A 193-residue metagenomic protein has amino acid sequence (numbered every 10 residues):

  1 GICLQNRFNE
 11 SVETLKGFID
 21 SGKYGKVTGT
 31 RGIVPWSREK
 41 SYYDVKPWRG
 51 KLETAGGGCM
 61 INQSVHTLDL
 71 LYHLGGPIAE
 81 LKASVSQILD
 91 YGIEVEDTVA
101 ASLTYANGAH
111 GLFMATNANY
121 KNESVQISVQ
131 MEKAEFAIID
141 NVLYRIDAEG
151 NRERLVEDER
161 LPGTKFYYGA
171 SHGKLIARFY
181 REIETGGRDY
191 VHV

Functional and structural regions predicted by a protein language model:
N6-G92: Predominantly a Rossmann-like dinucleotide-binding segment in NAD(P)-dependent oxidoreductases
V12-T14, E39-V45, I93-E96, V125-Q126 (+3 more regions): Short aromatic-enriched loop/helix-cap "lid" or pocket-rim segments at secondary-structure transitions that line
V27, L155, Y190-H192: Short, hydrophobic secondary-structure boundary micro-motifs
G29-W36, E135-A137, V142-E157: Mobile, glycine-enriched helix-loop/loop "lid" segments at the mouths of ligand-binding/catalytic clefts that gate
A55-I61, P162-A170: A short glycine-threonine-serine/GTX helix/turn-capping micro-motif
N62, L68-Y144, G173-G187: Contiguous beta-strand/loop segments that form the cofactor/metal-binding neighborhood of enzyme cores
T164-A177, V191: Active-site loop of classical SDR/Rossmann-like NAD(P)-dependent oxidoreductases, centered on the catalytic Tyr-X3-Lys
